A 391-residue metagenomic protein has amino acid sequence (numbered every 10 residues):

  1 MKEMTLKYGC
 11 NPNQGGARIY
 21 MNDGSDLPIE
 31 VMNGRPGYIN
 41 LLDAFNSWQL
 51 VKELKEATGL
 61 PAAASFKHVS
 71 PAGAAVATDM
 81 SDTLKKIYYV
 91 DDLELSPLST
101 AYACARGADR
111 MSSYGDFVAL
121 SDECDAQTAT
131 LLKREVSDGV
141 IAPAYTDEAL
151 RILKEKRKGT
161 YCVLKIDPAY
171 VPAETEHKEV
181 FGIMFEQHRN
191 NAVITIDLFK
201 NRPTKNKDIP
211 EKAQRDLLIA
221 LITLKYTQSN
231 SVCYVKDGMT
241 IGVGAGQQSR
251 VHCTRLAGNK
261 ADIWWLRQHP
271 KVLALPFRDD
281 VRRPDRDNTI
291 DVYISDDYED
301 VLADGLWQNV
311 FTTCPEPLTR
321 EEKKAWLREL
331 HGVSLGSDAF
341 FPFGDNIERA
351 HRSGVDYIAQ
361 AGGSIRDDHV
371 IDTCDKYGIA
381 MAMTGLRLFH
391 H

Functional and structural regions predicted by a protein language model:
M1-L198, K212-S231: Active-site loops and adjacent core secondary-structure elements that bind or stabilize anionic groups
D23-R35, A108-Y114, H188-K207, P284-L306 (+2 more regions): Gly-rich Lys/Arg/Thr-decorated short loops/hinges at beta-loop-alpha junctions or inter-strand turns that position
E53, Y226, I263-R267, R352 (+1 more regions): Conserved helix-loop functional segments at active or binding sites
A57-S65, V163-I166, S229-K236, L266-F277 (+1 more regions): Flexible, glycine/charged-enriched surface loops at secondary-structure junctions
S70, C124, K236-M239, Q247 (+2 more regions): Active-site-proximal loop/turn and secondary-structure-junction residues that shape catalytic pockets, frequently
A72-M111, I241-F340: Glycine- and Gly-Pro-enriched alpha-helical subdomains that act as flexible, kink-prone "lid/hinge" or packing modules
D116, L120-S121, R134-L164, A169-V171 (+4 more regions): C-terminal binding/interaction regions
P210-E211, R215, I219, K225 (+4 more regions): C-terminal accessory/binding modules appended to enzymatic or scaffolding proteins
